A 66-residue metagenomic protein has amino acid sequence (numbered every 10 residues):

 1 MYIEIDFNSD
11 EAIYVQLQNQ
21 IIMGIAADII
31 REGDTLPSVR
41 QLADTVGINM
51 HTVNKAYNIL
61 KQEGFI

Functional and structural regions predicted by a protein language model:
M1-T35: Extreme N-terminal segment that seeds HTH/winged-HTH DNA-binding domains in transcriptional regulators
T35-V46, L60: A short alpha-helical element within helix-turn-helix/winged-helix DNA-binding domains across DNA-binding proteins
H51: Key DNA-contact positions within bacterial/archaeal DNA-binding proteins
K55, I59: Alpha-helical DNA-recognition elements
E63: Change "in soluble alpha/beta enzymes" to "in soluble alpha/beta proteins
